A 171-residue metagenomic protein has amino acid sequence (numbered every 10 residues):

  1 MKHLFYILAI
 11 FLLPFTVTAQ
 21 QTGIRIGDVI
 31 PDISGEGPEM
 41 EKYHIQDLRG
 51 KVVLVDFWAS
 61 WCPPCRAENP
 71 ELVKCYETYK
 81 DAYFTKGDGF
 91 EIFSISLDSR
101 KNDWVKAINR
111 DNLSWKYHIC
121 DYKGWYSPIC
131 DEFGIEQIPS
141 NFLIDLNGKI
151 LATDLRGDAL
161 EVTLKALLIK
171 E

Functional and structural regions predicted by a protein language model:
M1-I24, E171: Bacterial Sec-dependent N-terminal signal peptides
T18-Q46, I169-K170: N-terminal "domain-start" segment that seeds a small globular fold
E36, F93, V105-F142, L146: Short, internal strand/loop/helix patches that form the active-site neighborhood or redox-interaction surface
R49-G50, F57-K74: Conserved redox-active cysteine motifs that mediate thiol-disulfide chemistry, especially di-cysteine Cys-X(1-2)-Cys
V52-V53, F90, P139: Alpha/beta-hydrolase fold active-site loops
A67-S94: Conserved helix-turn-beta segment immediately C-terminal to the redox Cys motif in thioredoxin-like folds
I138, L143-E171: Thiol-/selenol-based redox modules, centered on thioredoxin-like and closely related oxidoreductase domains
